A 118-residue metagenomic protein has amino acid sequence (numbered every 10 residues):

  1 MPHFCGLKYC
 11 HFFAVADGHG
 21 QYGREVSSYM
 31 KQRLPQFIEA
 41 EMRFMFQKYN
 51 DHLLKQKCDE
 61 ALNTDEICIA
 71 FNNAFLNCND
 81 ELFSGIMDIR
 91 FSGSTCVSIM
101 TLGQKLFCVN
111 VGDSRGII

Functional and structural regions predicted by a protein language model:
M1-I118: PP2C/PPM-type serine/threonine phosphatase catalytic domain
